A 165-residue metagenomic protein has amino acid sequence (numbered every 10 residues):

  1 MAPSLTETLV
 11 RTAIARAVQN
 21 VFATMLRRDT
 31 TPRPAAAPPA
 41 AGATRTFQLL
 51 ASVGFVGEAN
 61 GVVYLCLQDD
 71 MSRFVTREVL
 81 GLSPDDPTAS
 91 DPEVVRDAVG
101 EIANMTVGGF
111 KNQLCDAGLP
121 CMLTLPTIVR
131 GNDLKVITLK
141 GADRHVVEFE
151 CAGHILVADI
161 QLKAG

Functional and structural regions predicted by a protein language model:
M1-G165: N-terminal auxiliary interaction/assembly segments of multi-subunit proteins
